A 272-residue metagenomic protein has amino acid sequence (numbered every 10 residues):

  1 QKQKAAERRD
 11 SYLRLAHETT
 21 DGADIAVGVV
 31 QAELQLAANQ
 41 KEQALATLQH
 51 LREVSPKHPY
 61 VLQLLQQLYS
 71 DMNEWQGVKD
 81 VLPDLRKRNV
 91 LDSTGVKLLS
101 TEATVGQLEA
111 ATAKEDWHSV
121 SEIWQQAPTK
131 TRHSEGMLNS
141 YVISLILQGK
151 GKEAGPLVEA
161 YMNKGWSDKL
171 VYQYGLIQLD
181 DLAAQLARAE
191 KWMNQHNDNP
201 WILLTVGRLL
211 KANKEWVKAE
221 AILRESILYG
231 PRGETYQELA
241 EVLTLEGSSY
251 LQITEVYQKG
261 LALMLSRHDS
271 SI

Functional and structural regions predicted by a protein language model:
K2, A37, D71, A113 (+5 more regions): Register position in tetratricopeptide repeats
K2-K4, L13-H17, I25-E33, T104-V105 (+2 more regions): Alpha-helical adaptor scaffolds
A5-E7, K41, W75, W117 (+5 more regions): TPR-repeat structural position
R8-R9, A44, V78, V120 (+4 more regions): Single-residue signature of alpha-solenoid repeat helices
R9-L13, L48, V81-L82, W124 (+8 more regions): Inward-facing hydrophobic residues that define packing positions of alpha-helical scaffold repeats
T20-G22, P56, V90, T131-R132 (+5 more regions): Short coil turns that delineate tetratricopeptide repeat
I25-V30, A46, P59-L65, S93-S100 (+7 more regions): Alpha-solenoid helical repeat scaffolds
E53-V54, Q66-L91, G155-D168, R224-G233 (+1 more regions): TPR/TPR-like (Sel1-like) alpha-helical repeat modules
